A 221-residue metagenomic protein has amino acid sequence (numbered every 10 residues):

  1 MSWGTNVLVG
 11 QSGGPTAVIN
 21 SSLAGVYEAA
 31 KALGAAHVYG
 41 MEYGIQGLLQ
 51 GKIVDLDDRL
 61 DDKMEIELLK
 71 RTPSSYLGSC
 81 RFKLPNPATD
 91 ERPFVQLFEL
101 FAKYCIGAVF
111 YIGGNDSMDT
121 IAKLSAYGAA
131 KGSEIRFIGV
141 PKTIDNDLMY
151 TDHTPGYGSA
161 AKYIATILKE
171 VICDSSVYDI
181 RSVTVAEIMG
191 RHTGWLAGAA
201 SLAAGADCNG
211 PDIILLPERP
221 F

Functional and structural regions predicted by a protein language model:
M1, G51-G107, D116, I144 (+3 more regions): Glycine-rich oxoanion-binding loops at beta->alpha junctions
S2-I53: N-terminal phosphate-binding or glycine-rich loops at protein starts, especially the Walker A/P-loop of NTPases
S2-V7, L33-A36, R71-S74, Y104-A108 (+4 more regions): Short coil/turn connectors at secondary-structure junctions
N6-T16, S75-R81, G107-G113, G139 (+2 more regions): Short glycine-rich or small-residue beta-strand-to-loop segments that form or flank ligand, phosphate, metal/Fe-S
S12-G14, M41-G47, R81-F82, G114-N115 (+3 more regions): Short, ordered loop/turn segments at secondary-structure junctions
T16-V26, L48-L49, R92-V95, N115-K123 (+2 more regions): Short glycine/serine/threonine-rich phosphate/pyrophosphate-binding segments that cradle anionic phosphate groups
L100, A108-G113, D119-E134, T154-F221: Accessory alpha-helical/coil subdomains and C-terminal extensions that flank or cap enzyme catalytic cores
V140-H153, I180: Acidic/polar active-site rim loop that often engages polyanionic ligands
